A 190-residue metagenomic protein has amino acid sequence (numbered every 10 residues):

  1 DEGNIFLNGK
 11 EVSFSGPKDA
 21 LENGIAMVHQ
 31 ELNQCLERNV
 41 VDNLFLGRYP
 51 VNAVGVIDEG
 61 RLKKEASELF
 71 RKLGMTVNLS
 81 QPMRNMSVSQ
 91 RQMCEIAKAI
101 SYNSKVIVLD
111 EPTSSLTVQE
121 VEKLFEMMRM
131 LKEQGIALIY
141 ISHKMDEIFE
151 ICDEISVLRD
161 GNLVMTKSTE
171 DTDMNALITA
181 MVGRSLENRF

Functional and structural regions predicted by a protein language model:
D1-F190: Glycine-rich phosphate-binding loops of nucleotide-dependent enzymes
